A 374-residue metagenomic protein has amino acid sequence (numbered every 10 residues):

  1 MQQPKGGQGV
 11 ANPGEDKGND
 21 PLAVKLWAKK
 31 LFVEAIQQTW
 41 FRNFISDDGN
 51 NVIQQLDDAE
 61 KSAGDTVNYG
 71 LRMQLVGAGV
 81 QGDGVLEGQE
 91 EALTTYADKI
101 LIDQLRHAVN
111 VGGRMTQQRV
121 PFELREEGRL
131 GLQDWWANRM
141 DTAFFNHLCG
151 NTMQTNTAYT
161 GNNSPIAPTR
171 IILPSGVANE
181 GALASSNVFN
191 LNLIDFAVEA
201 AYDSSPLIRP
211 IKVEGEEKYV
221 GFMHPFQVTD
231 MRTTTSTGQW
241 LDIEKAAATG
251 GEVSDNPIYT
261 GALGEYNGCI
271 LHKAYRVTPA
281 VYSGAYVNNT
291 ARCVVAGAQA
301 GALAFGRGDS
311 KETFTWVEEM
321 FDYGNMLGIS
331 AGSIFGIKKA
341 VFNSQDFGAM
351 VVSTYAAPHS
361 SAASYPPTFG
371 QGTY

Functional and structural regions predicted by a protein language model:
M1-I100, Q345-A349, S360-Y374: N-terminal "assembly arms/tails" that initiate or stabilize quaternary assembly in self-assembling proteins
M1-L26, A285-T290, V294-Y374: Extended, compositionally biased alpha-helical segments that mediate assembly or anchoring
S46-L56, D203-L207, E312-W316: Short alpha-helical segments and helix-capping/turn motifs at coil-helix boundaries
Y69, Y96-R170, K212-Q227, Y323-S333: Long, contiguous amphipathic alpha-helices that act as assembly "spine/axial" helices in icosahedral shell and virion
G77-V80, R119, D230-T233, K338-A340: Short helix/loop capping segments that flank catalytic or ligand/cofactor-binding pockets
E90-T94, D242-E265, V351-F369, Y374: Short, cationic low-complexity segments
T157-V253: Extended, solvent-exposed, turn-rich assembly/linker loops in the middle of proteins
I208-D309: Extended oligomerization regions of viral-like shell subunits
